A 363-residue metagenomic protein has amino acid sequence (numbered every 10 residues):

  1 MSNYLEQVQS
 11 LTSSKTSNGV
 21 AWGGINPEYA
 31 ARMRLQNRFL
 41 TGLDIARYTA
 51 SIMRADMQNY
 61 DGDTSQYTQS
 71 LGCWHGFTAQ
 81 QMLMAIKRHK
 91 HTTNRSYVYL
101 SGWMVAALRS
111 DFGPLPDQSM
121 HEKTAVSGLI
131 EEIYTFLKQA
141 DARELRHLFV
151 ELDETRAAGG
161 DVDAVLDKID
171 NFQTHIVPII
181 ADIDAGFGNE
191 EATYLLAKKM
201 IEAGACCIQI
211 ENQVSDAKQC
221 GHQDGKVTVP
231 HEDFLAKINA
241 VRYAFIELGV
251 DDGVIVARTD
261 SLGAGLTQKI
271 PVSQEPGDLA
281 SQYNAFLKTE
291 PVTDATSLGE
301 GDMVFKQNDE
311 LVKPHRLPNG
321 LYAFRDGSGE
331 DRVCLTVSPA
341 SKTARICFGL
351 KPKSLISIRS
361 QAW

Functional and structural regions predicted by a protein language model:
S2-W363: Alpha/beta enzyme core
